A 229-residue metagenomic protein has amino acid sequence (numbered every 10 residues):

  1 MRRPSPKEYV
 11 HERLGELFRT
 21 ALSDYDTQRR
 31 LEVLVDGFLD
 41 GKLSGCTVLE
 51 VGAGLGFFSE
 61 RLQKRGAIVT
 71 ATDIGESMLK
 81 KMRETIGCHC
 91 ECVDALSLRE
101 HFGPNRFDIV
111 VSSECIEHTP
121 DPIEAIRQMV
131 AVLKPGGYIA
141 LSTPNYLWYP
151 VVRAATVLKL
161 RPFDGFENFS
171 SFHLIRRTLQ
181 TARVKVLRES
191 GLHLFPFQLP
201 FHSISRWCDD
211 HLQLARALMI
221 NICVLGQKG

Functional and structural regions predicted by a protein language model:
M1-N105, I109, S113, I126 (+3 more regions): Conserved N-terminal segment of class I S-adenosyl-L-methionine
Y9, L17-R29, F57, I74 (+3 more regions): S-adenosyl-L-methionine-dependent methyltransferase catalytic module, highlighting the catalytic core
E114-H118: Short catalytic micro-motifs in class I SAM-dependent methyltransferases
